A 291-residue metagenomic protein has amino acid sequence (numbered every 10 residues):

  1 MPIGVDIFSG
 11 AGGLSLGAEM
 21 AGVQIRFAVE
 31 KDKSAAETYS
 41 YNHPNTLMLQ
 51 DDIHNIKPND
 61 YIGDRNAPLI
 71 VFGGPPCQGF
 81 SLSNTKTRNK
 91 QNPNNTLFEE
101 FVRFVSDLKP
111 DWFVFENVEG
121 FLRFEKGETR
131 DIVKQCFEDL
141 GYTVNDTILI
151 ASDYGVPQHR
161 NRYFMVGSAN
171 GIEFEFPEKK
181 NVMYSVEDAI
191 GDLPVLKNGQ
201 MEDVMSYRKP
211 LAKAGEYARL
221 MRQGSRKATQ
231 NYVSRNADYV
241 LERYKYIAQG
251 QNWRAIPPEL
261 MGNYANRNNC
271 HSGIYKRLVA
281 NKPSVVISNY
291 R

Functional and structural regions predicted by a protein language model:
P2-I3, L14-V23, C136, R162-R291: S-adenosyl-L-methionine-dependent DNA methyltransferase catalytic core
P2-K109, E119-R123, E128-D131, E138: Core alpha/beta nucleotide-donor-binding catalytic domains of modification enzymes
Q50-D51, E119, Y142-D153: Conserved S-adenosyl-L-methionine
I53-I56, I148-S152, C270-G273: Short alpha-helical segments and helix-capping/turn motifs at coil-helix boundaries
G63, G155-Q158: Short glycine-biased active-site loop of nucleotidyltransferases that positions the nucleotide triphosphate and helps
D111-F115: Conserved beta-strand signature within the Rossmann-like core of class I S-adenosyl-L-methionine
N117-V118, Y290: Short, well-ordered beta-to-alpha junction loops that form the rim of enzyme active sites and present histidine/acidic
V133-I148, A169-I172: A SAM-dependent methyltransferase catalytic signature shared across enzymes that methylate proteins
